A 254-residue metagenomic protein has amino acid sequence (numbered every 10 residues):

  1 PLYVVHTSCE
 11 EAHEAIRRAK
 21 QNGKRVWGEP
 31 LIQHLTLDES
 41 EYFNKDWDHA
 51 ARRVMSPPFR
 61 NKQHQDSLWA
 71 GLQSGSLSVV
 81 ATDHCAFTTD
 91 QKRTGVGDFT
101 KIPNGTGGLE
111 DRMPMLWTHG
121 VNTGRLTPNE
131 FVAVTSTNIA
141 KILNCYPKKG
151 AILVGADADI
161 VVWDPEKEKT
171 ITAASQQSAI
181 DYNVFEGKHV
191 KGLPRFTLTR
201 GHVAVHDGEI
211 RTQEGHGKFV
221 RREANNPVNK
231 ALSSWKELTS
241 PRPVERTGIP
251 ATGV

Functional and structural regions predicted by a protein language model:
P1-V80, G97: Histidine/acidic residue-rich metal-binding segments in metalloenzymes
L2, E29, D83, L116 (+1 more regions): Residue-level signal for inorganic ion chemistry
C9-G28, F87-T106, S136-K148, G217-K230: Short, electropositive alpha-helical surface patch
A12-H13, T36, T88-D90, T170-I171 (+1 more regions): Glycine/Thr-rich phosphate-binding loops of Rossmann-like dinucleotide-binding domains
H49-R53, S74, S78-V80, A86-K167: His/Asp/Glu-enriched, well-ordered alpha-helical/loop segment that forms or immediately abuts the divalent-metal
R52-Q63, I102-G108, N183-H189: A short acidic, glycine-rich active-site loop that binds or catalyzes chemistry on phosphate/adenosine moieties
T94-D98, N104, V154-V220: C-terminal cap of metal-dependent C-N hydrolases
G192-V254: Generic C-terminus detector
